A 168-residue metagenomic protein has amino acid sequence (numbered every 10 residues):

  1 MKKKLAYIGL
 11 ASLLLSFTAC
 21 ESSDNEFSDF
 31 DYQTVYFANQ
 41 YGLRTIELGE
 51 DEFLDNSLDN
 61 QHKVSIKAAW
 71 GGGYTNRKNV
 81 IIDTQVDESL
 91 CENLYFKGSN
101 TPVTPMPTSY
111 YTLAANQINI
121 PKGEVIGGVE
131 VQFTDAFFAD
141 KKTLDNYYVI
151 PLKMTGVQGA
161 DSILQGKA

Functional and structural regions predicted by a protein language model:
M1-K2, G42: Intrinsically disordered, low-complexity sequence elements enriched in Ser/Thr/Gly/Pro
K3-L10: Sec-dependent signal peptide recognition, specifically the positively charged N-region followed immediately by
S16-A19: C-terminal motif of bacterial Sec signal peptides marking the signal peptidase cleavage site
E21-S109, L113, E124-G127, F137-F138 (+2 more regions): Acidic/polar, low-complexity intrinsically disordered N-terminal segments immediately downstream of a Sec signal
A114-I120: Conserved interaction-surface patches within small, structured recognition/assembly domains
I120-Q132: Short Pro-Gly-centered flexible turn/kink motifs
